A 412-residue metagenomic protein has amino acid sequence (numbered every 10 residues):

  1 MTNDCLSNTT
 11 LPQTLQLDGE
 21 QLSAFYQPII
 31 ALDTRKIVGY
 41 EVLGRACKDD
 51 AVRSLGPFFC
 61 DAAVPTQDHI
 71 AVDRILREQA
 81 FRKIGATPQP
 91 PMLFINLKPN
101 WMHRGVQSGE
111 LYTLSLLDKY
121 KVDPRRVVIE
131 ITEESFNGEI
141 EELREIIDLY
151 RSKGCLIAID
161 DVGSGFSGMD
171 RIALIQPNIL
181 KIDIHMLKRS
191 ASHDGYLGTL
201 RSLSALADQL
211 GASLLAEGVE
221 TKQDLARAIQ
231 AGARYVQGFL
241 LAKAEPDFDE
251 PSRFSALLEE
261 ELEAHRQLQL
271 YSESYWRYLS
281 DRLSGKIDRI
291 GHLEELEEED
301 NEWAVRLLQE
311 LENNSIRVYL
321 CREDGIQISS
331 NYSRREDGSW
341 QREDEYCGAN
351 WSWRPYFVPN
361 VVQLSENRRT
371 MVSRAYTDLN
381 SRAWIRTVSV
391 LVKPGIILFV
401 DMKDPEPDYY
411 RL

Functional and structural regions predicted by a protein language model:
M1-Q16, Q21, F25-K36, G44-A51 (+6 more regions): EAL-family c-di-GMP phosphodiesterase catalytic domain
T2, G56, V64-P88, L258-G291 (+1 more regions): Juxtadomain coupling helices with adjacent low-complexity linkers
T2-Y120, N313, Y319: Bacterial c-di-GMP phosphodiesterase EAL domain
S23-A51, N96-G105, F166, A233 (+1 more regions): Sensory/regulatory domains in signal-transduction proteins
A46-A63, K243-D247, R334-W351, Y409-L412: A short, polar/charged loop-to-alpha-helix boundary motif
C47-R74, N100-S108, L117-K153, H185-A205 (+2 more regions): EAL-type cyclic di-GMP phosphodiesterase domain
R282-R334: Extracytoplasmic/periplasmic sensory segments of membrane signal-transduction proteins
V318-L364: Extracellular/periplasmic ligand-sensing ectodomains of membrane signal-transduction proteins
